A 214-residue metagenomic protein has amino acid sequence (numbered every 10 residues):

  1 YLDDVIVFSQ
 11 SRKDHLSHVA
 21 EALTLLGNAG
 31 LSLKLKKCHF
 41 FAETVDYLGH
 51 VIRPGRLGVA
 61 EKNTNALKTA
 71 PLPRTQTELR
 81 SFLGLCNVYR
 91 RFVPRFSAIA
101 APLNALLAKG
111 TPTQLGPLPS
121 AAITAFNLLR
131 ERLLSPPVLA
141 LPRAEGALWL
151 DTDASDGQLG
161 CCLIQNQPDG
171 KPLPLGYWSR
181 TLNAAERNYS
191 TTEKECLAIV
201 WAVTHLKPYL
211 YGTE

Functional and structural regions predicted by a protein language model:
Y1, G27, K36-G146: C-terminal reverse transcriptase regions that engage the nucleic-acid substrate
Y1-S9: Short acidic catalytic loops
D4, L23, G30-S32, K37-H39 (+5 more regions): Beta-sheet entry/capping signal
A22-A29, C86-Y89, K194-E214: Metal-dependent nuclease catalytic cores in nucleic-acid-processing enzymes, especially RNase H-like/related
G146-S155, I199: Two-metal-ion RNase H-like nuclease active-site motif
D156-Q165: Acidic, metal-ligating active-site segments
P168-L197, W201: A short, polar/acidic, helix/strand-boundary loop motif
